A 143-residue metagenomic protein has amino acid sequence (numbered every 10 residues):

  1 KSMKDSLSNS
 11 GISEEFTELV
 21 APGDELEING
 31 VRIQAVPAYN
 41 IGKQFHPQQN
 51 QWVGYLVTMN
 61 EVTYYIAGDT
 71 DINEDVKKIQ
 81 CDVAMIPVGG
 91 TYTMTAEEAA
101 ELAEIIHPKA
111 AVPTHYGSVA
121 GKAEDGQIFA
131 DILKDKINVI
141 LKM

Functional and structural regions predicted by a protein language model:
K1-E18, Q80-M85, H107: Active-site metal-binding motif and surrounding structural segment of the metallo-beta-lactamase
K4, M59, T63, I132-K134: Generic alpha-helical hydrophobic packing signal
L7-S10, E27-V31, Q44-H46, T93-A100 (+1 more regions): Short, charged, surface-exposed secondary-structure boundary motifs
L7-S8, V76, F129: Hydrophobic packing residues within well-ordered alpha-helices of enzyme cores
G11-I12, E18-D24, A100, E104 (+1 more regions): Binuclear metal-ion centers of metallo-dependent hydrolases, dominated by the metallo-beta-lactamase
E15, V31, V62, C81 (+2 more regions): A structural micro-motif
L19-I79, M94, M143: Core dinuclear metal-dependent hydrolase active-site scaffold
L56-K109, P113-G121: Metallo-beta-lactamase
